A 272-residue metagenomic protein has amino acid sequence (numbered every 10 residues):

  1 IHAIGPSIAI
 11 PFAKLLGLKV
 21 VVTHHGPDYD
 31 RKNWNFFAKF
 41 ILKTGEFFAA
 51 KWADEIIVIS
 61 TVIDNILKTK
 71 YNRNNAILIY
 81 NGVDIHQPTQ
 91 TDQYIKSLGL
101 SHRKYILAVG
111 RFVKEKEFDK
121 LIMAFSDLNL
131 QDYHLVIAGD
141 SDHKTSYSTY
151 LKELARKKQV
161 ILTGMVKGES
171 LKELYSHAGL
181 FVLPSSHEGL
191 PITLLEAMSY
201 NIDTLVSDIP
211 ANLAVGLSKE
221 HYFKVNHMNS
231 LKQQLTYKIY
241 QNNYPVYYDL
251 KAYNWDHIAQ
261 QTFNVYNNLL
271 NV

Functional and structural regions predicted by a protein language model:
I1-H24: An aromatic- and histidine-rich active-site surface loop
L15, K39-I56: Membrane-proximal helix-turn-helix segments that form the acceptor-binding/catalytic region of lipid-linked
K104-D127, T149: A conserved mid-protein helix/loop that constitutes part of the nucleotide-sugar donor-binding site
S148-V166: Nucleotide-activated donor-binding/catalytic signature segment of Leloir-type glycosyltransferases, i.e., the conserved
M165-V166, E173-A178: Short alpha-helical donor nucleotide-sugar binding micro-motif in glycosyltransferases
S186: Aromatic "clamp/platform" in nucleotide-sugar-dependent glycosyltransferases that forms part of the donor/acceptor
S199, D203-V206: Short hydrophobic beta-strand element within catalytic cores of glycosyltransferases and related nucleotide-activated
E220-N229, T236-Y240: Conserved acidic donor-binding segment of nucleotide-sugar-dependent glycosyltransferases
